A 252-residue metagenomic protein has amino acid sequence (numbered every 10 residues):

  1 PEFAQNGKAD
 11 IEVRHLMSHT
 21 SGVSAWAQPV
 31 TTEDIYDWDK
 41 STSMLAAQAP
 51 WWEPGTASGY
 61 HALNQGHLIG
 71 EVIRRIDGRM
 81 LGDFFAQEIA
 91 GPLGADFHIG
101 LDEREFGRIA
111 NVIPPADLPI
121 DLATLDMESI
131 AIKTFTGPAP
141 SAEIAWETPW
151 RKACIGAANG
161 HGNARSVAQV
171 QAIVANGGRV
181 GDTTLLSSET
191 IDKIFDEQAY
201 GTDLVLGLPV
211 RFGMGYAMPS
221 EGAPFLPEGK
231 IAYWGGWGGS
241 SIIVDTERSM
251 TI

Functional and structural regions predicted by a protein language model:
A4-F225: Short, surface-exposed loop or secondary-structure junction motifs that flank catalytic or metal-binding residues
P50, E247-R248: Short connector loops/turns at beta-strand edges and beta->alpha or beta->beta junctions
V72, I243-V244: Hydrophobic beta-strand positions
C154-H161, I231-I243: Glycine-rich phosphate/pyrophosphate-binding beta-alpha loops
P219-E221, G235-W237, D245-E247: Short, loop-centered acidic/histidine patches that primarily coordinate divalent metals
P224-A232: Short, surface-exposed loop/helix-turn segments at secondary-structure junctions that function as lids/hinges flanking
I242, S249-I252: Short, well-ordered beta-strand elements
